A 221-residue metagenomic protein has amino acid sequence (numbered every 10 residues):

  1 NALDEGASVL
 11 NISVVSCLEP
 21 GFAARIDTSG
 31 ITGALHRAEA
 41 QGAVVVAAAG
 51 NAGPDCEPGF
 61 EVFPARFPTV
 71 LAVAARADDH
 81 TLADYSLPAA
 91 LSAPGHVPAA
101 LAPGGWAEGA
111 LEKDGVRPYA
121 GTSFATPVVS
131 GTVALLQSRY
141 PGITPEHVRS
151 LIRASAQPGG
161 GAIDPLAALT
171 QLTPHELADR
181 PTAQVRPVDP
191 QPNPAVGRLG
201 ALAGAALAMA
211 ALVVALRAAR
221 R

Functional and structural regions predicted by a protein language model:
N1, E5, G30-R37, P68 (+4 more regions): Extracytoplasmic/secreted proteins, especially bacterial periplasmic and envelope-associated proteins
N1-F63, R117-A120, F124: Substrate-binding/access-modulating region of protease and related hydrolase catalytic domains
N1-G6, L10, A93, A100-A102 (+3 more regions): Short intrinsically disordered, low-complexity coil segments enriched in acidic
L3-S8, V15, H36-A40, G50 (+5 more regions): Sec-exported extracytoplasmic/periplasmic mature domains
V15-P20, N51-D55, A77-T81, H96-A99 (+1 more regions): Solvent-exposed loop/turn segments at secondary-structure junctions within structured extracellular/periplasmic domains
Q41-V44, P68, D79-D84, P158-I163 (+1 more regions): Polyanion-binding and phosphate-handling cores
A65-S138, G142: Extracellular S/T/G-rich loop segment that most often corresponds to the catalytic His/Ser-adjacent loop
S138-A219: C-terminal subdomain of the subtilisin-like protease fold in secreted/lumenal serine endopeptidases
